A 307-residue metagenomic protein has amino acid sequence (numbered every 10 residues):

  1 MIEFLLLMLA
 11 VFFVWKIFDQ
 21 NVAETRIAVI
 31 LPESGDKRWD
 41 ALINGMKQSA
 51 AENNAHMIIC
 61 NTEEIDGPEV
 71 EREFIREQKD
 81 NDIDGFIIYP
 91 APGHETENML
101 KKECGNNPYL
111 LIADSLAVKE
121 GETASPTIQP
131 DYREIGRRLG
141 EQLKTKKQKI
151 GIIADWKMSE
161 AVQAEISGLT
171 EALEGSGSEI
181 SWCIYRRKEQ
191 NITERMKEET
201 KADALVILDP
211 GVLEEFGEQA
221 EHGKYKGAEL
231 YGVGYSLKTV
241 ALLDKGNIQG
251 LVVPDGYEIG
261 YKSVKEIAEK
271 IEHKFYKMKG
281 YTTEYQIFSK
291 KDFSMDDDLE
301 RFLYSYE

Functional and structural regions predicted by a protein language model:
M1-V14: Hydrophobic membrane-insertion alpha-helices, especially the h-region of bacterial N-terminal signal peptides
I17-L42, I59, P126, K149-M158: Short beta-strand segments enriched in small/hydrophobic residues
R38-N53, I135-L139, E160-E179, E215: Short, solvent-exposed amphipathic alpha-helices that sit in or adjacent to ligand/effector-binding or catalytic
F86-G105, L169, Y185-V240: Hydrophobic alpha-helical
E95-E134, S236-D244: Flexible loop/hinge segments that line or gate small-molecule binding clefts
D114-E120, P210-G211, H222-L251, F288-D292: Venus flytrap/periplasmic-binding-protein-like
P126-G151, Y235, T239, D255-E272: Hydrophobic alpha-helical segments within soluble ligand-binding/sensing domains
K262-E307: Hinge/cleft segment of the Venus flytrap/periplasmic-binding protein
